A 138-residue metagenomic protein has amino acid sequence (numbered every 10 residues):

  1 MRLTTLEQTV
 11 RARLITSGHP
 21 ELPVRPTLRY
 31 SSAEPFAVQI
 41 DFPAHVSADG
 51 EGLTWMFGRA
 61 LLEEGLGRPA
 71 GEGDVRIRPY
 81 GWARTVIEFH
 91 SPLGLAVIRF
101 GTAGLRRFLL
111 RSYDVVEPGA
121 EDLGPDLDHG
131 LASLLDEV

Functional and structural regions predicted by a protein language model:
M1-A37: Charge-rich, low-complexity N-terminal segments
E7, M56, G124: Charged, terminal alpha-helix-loop-beta segments that serve as non-catalytic nucleic-acid engagement and/or assembly
A12, V38-I40, T85-E88: Short polybasic amphipathic segments
I15, R29, D41-P43, R78-Y80 (+1 more regions): A structural detector for beta-sheet-dominated domains
P20-L22, F36, A83, P92-A96: Short acidic/polar mixed-charge low-complexity motifs
L22-R68: Short, well-structured hydrophobic secondary-structure segments
G52-P92: Short, internal acidic amphipathic alpha-helical interface segments that mediate docking to partner proteins
S91-V138: Mixed-charge, glycine-accented linear interaction segment located at domain edges/termini
